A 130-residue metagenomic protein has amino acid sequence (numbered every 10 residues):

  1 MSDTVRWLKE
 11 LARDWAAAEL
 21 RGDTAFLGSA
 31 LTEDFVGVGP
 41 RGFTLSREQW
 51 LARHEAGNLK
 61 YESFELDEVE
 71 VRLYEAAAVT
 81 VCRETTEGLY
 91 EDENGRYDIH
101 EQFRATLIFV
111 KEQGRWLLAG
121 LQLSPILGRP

Functional and structural regions predicted by a protein language model:
M1-S29, V36-P130: A beta-strand edge to alpha-helix "cap/lid" segment located at domain peripheries
